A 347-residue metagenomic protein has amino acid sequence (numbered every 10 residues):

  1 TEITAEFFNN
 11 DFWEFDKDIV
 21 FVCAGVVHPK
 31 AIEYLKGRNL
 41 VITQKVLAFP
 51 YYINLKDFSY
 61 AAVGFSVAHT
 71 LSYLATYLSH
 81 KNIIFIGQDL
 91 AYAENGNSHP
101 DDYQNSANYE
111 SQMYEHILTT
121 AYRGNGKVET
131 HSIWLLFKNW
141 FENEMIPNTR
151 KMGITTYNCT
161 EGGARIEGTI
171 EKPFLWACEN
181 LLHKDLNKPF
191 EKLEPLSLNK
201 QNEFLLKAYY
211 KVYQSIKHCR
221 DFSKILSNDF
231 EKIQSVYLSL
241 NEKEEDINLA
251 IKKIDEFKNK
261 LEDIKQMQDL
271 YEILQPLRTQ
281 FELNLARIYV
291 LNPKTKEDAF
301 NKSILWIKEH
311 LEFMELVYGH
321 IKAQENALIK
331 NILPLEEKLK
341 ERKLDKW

Functional and structural regions predicted by a protein language model:
T1, L78-D102: Glycine-rich phosphate/pyrophosphate-binding loops and their adjacent beta-strand/loop elements at enzyme active sites
T1-L78, Y289-W347: Acidic/Gly/His-enriched mid-domain segments of enzyme catalytic cores or analogous surface patches that mediate
E2, W13-D18, P100-L118, W176-D185: Acidic, Ser/Thr-rich peripheral helices and adjacent loops at domain boundaries
V22, D57-F65, T120-W134, L198 (+1 more regions): Hydrophobic alpha-helical scaffolding
V22, I83-G87, E94, G153-T160: A structural signal for short, well-ordered beta-strand segments and their strand-loop junctions that often border
G37-N39, Y92, S98-N105, K172-W176: Short secondary-structure boundary/capping segments
M113-G163: Polyanion-binding loop/helix "lid" in catalytic or ligand-binding cores
T149-W347: Long, compositionally biased charged/polar accessory segments in the mid-to-C-terminal portions of proteins
